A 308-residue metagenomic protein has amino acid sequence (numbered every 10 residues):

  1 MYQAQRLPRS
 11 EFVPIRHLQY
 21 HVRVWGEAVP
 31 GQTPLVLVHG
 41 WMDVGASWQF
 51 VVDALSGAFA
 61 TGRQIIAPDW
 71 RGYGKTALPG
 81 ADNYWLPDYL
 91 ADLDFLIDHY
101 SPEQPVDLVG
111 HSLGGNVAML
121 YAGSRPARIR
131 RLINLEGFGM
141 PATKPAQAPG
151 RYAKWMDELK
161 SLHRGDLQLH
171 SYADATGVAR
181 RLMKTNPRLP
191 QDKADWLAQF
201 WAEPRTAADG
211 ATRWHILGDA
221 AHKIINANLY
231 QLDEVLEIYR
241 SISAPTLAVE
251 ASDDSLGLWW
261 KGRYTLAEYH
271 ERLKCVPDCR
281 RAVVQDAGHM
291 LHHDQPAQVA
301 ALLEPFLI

Functional and structural regions predicted by a protein language model:
M1-L35, S56-Q64, Y100-Q104, G139 (+4 more regions): Alpha/beta-hydrolase fold catalytic core
I15-L18, V29, S56, Q64-V109 (+3 more regions): Active-site loop/oxyanion-hole signature of alpha/beta-hydrolase fold enzymes
V24-L78: Conserved HGGG/HGGXW glycine-rich cap/lid loop of the alpha/beta-hydrolase fold
E103-A148: Conserved hydrolase catalytic core segment
L135-H170: A catalytic-pocket lid/entrance helix-loop region that shapes and gates access to the active site across common
L169-L258: Alpha/beta-hydrolase
R240-A287: Conserved loop-alpha-helix segment in the C-terminal half of the alpha/beta-hydrolase fold that carries the catalytic
K274-I308: Catalytic active-site module of serine/aspartate enzymes centered on a nucleophile-bearing elbow/loop
